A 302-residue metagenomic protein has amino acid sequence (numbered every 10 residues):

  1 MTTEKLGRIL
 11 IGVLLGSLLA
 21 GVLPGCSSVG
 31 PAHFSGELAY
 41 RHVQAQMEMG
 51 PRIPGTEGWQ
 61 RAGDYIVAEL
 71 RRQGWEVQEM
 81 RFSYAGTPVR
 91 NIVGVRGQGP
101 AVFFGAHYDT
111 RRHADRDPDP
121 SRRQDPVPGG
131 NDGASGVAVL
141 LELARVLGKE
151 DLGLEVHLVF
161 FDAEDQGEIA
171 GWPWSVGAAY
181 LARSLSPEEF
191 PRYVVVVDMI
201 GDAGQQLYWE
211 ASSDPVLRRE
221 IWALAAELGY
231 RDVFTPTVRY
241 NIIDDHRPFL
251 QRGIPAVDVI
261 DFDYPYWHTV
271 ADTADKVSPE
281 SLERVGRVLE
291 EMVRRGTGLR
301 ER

Functional and structural regions predicted by a protein language model:
T2-V13: Bacterial N-terminal signal peptides that target proteins for export
G12-V22: Bacterial N-terminal signal peptides
C26-A62, Q73, D202, P265-T273: N-terminal capping segment at the start of a domain
R41-G99: A non-catalytic alpha/beta surface segment that caps or lines the substrate-entry region of metallo-dependent hydrolase
R52-P54, S83-A85, Q98-P100, Y108-R112 (+4 more regions): Solvent-exposed loop/turn segments at secondary-structure junctions within structured extracellular/periplasmic domains
A106-A138: Active-site histidine-acidic residue metal-binding/catalytic motifs, centered on HxH/HExxH-like signatures
D125-L224, Y230-D232, N241: Acidic/histidine-rich catalytic neighborhood of metal-dependent amide-processing enzymes
Y193, D202-R302: Active-site-adjacent substrate-binding region of metalloamidase/peptidase-like peptide-processing proteins
